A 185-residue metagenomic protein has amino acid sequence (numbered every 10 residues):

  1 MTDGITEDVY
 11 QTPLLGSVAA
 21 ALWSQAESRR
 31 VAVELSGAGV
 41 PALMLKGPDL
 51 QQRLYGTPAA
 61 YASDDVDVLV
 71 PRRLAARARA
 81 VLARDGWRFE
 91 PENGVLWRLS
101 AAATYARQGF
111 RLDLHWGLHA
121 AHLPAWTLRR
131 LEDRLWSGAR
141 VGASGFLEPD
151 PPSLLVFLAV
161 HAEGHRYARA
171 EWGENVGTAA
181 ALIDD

Functional and structural regions predicted by a protein language model:
M1-D64, V70-D185: Conserved NTP-donor binding/palm subdomain of two-metal-ion nucleotidyltransferases/polymerases, i.e., the charged
